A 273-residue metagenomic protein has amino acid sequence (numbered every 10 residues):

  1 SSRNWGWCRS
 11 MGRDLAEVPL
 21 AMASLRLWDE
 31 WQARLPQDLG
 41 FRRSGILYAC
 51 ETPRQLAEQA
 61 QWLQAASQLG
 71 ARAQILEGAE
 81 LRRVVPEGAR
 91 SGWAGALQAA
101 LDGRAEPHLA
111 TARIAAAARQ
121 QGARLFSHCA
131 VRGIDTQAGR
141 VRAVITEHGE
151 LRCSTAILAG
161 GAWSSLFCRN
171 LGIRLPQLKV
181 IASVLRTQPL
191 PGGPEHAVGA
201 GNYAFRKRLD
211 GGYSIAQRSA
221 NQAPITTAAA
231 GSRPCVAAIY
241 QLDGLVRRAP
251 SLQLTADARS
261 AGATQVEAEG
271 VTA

Functional and structural regions predicted by a protein language model:
S1-S2: Glycine-rich FAD pyrophosphate-binding loop
W5, S44-I46, A94-A96, V141 (+1 more regions): Short, solvent-exposed beta-strand edge segments and adjacent coil->beta transition regions
W5-V84, N202-S251: Dinucleotide-binding Rossmann-like beta1-alpha1 core, especially the glycine-rich loop that anchors the ADP
L20, S24-W28, A110, I114 (+1 more regions): Alpha-helical packing segments of well-folded alpha/beta enzyme cores
R72, R124, R174: Residue-level detector of anion-binding/catalytic polar loops
L97-T155, A162-L166: Helical element adjacent to the flavin cofactor pocket in flavoenzyme catalytic cores
I134-A273: Flavin-dependent oxidoreductases
